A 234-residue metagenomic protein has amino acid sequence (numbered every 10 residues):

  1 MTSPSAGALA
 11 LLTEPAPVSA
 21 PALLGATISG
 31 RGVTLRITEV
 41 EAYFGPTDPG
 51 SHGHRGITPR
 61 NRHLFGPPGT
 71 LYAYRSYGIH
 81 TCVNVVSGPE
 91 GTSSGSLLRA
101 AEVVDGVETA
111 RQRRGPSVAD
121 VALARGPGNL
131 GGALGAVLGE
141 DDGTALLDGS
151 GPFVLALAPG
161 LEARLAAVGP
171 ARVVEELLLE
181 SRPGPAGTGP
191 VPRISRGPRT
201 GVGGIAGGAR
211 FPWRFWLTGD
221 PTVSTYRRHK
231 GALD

Functional and structural regions predicted by a protein language model:
T2-D234: Conserved, well-structured core segments that form or line functional sites
